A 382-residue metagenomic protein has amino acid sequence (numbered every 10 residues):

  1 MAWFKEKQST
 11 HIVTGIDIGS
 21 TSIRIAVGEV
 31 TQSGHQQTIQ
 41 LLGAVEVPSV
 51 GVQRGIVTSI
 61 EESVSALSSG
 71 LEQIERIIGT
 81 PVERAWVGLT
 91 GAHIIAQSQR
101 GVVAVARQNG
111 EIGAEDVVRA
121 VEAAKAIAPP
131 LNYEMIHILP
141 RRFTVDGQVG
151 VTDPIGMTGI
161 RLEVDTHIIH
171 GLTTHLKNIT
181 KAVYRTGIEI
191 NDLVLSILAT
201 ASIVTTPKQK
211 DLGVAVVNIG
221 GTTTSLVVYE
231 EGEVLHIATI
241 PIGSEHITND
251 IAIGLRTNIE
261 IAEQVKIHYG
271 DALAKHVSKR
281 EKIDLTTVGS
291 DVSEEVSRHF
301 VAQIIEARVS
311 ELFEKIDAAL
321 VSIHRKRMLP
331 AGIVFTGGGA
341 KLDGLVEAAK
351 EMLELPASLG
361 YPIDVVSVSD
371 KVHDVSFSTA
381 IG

Functional and structural regions predicted by a protein language model:
M1-A85, L89-V216, E233-L235, S244 (+5 more regions): Nucleotide/phosphate-binding catalytic cleft detector across ATP-hydrolyzing and phosphate-transferring enzymes
V87-A92, G220, A331-K341: Glycine-rich beta-strand-to-loop/alpha-helix junction loops that act as flexible
T223, R280, I316, M328-G332 (+2 more regions): Active-site lining segments that contact anionic ligands and/or coordinate catalytic metals
S225-V227: A structural feature that tracks compact, well-ordered secondary-structure segments with a strong bias toward
E230: A cytosolic small-molecule/anion-sensing beta-strand core signal
L235-H236, F335-G382: Nucleotide-binding motor/catalytic cores of P-loop/tubulin-like NTPases across gene-expression machines
R308-D317: A general structural motif
